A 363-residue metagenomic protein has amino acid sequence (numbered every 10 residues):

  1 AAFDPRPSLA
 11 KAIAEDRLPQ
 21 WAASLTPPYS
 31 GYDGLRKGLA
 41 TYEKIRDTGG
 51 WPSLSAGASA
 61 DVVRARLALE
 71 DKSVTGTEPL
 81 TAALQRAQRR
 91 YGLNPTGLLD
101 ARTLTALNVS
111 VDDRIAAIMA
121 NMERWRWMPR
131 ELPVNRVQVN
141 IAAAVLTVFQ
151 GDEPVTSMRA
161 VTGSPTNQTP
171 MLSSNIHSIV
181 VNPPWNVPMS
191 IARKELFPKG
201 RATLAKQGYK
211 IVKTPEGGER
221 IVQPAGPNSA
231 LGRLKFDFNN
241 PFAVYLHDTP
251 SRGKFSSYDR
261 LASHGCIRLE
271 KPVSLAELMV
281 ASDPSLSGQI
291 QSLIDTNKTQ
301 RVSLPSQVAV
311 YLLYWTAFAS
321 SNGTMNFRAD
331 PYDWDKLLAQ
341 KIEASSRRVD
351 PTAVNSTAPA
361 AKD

Functional and structural regions predicted by a protein language model:
F3-P7, K11, R17-D363: Well-ordered beta-sheet/strand-loop patches within structured domains
